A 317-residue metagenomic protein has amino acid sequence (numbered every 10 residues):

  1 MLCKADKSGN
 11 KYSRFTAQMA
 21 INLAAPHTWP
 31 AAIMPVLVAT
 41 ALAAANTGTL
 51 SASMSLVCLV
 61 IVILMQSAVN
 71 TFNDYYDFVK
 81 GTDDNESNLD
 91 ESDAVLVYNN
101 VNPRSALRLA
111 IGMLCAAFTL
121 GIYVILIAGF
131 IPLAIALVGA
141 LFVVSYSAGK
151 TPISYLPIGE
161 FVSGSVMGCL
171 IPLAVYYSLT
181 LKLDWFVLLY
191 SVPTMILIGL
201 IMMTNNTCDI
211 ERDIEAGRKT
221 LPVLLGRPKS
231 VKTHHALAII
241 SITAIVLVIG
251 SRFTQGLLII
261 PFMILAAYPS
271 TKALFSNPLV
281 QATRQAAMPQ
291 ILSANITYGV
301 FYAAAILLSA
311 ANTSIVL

Functional and structural regions predicted by a protein language model:
M1-S53, V57, I61, K150-S154 (+2 more regions): Topogenic membrane-insertion module of multi-pass membrane proteins
P30-A39, F161-Y176, V223-R227, P289-Y302: Small-residue-rich segments of transmembrane alpha-helices in multi-pass membrane proteins, especially helix faces
T47-Y75, A134-L141, F186-T204: Membrane-embedded alpha-helical segments that form the functional core of polytopic membrane enzymes, especially those
L64-L89, L200-P222: Acidic (Asp/Glu-rich) catalytic motifs at the cytosolic membrane interface
N85-I127, L221-F253, L292-Y298: Multi-pass membrane catalytic core of lipid/isoprenoid biosynthesis enzymes
A94-L183: Intramembrane alpha-helical segments
V162-I210, A216, P228-V231: Functional transmembrane core segments of multi-pass inner-membrane proteins
G250-T313: Extended hydrophobic alpha-helices typical of membrane-associated regions
